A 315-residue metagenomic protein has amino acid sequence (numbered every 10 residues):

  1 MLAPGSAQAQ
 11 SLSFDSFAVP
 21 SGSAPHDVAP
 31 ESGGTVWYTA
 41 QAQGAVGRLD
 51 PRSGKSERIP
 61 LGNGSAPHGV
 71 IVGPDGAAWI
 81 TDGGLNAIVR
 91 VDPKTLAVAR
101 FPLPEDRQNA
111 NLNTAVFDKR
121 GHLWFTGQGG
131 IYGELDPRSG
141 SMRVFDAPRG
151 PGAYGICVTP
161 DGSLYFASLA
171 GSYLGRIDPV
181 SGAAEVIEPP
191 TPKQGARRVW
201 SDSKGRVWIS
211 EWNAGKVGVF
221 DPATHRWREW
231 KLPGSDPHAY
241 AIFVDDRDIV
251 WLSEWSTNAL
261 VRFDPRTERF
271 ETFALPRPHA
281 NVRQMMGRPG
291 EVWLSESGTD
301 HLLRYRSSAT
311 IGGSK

Functional and structural regions predicted by a protein language model:
Q10-S23: A short helix->beta-strand "capping" segment at the edge of beta-propeller domains
D15-A18, K55-P60, A97-P104, S141-D146 (+3 more regions): A short beta-strand motif characteristic of beta-propeller blades
S21-S32, N63-D75, D106-R120, T126 (+5 more regions): Beta-rich, blade/repeat-based domains predominating in secreted/periplasmic proteins but also intracellular
W37-A42, A78-G84, L123-G129, L164-A170 (+3 more regions): Conserved beta-strand positions in repeat-built beta-propeller and related beta-rich domains
A45-R48, N86-R90, G130-E134, Y173-R176 (+3 more regions): A short loop-to-beta-strand structural motif that recurs across blades of beta-propeller domains
D50-G54, D92-L96, D136-G140, D178-G182 (+3 more regions): Short loop/turn segments that connect beta-strands within beta-propeller blades
N113, F125-E134, G140-G175, V186 (+1 more regions): Solenoidal tandem-repeat scaffolds enriched in leucines and small polar residues
P276-K315: Blade-level signature of beta-propeller repeat domains, shared across WD40, Kelch, NHL, RCC1 and BNR/Asp-box propellers
